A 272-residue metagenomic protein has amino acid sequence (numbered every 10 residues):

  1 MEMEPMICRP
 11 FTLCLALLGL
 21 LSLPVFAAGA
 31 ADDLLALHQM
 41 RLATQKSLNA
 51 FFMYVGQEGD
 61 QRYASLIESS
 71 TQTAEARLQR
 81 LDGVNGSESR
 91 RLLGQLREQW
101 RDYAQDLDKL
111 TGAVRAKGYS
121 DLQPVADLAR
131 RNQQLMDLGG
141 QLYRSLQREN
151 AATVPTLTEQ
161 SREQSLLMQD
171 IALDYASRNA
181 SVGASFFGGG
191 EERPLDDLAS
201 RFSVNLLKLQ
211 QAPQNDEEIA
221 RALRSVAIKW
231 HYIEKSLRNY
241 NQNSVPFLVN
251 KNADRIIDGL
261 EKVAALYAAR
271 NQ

Functional and structural regions predicted by a protein language model:
M3-C14: Bacterial N-terminal signal peptides that target proteins for export
C14-S22: Bacterial N-terminal signal peptides
L23-G29: Sec/Tat signal peptide C-region and signal peptidase I cleavage site
D32-Q61, Y103, D108, P155-G183 (+2 more regions): N-terminal extracytoplasmic segments of bacterial inner-membrane proteins
S47-F51, S120-Q160, Y232-Q272: C-terminal amphipathic alpha-helix
S47-Q61, L78-E88, L107-G118, L146-E149 (+4 more regions): Secondary-structure edge/capping motif, primarily at the C-terminal ends of alpha-helices and the immediately following
I67-A126, R131-Q134, R201-Y240: Heptad-repeat alpha-helical coiled-coil/4-helix-bundle sensor or tether segments in soluble regions
D121-L223: Extended amphipathic alpha-helical interaction segments
